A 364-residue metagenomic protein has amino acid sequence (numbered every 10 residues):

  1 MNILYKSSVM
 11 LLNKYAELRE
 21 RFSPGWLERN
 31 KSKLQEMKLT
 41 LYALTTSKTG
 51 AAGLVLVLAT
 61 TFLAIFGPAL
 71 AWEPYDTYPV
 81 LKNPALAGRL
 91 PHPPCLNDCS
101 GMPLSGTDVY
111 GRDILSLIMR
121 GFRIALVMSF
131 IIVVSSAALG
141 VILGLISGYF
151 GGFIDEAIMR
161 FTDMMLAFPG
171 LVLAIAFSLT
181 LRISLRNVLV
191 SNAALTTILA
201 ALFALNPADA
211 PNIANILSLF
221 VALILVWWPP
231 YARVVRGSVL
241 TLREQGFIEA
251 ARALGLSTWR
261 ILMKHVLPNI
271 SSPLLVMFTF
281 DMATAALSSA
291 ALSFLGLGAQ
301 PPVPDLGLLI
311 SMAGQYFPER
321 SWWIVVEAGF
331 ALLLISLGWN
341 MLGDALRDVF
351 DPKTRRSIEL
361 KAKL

Functional and structural regions predicted by a protein language model:
N2-K6, M10-N13, S23-T77, I158-F161 (+1 more regions): N-terminal signal-anchor/first transmembrane alpha helix
L4, L63-T107, F294-P304: Hydrophobic alpha-helical transmembrane segments of membrane transport/permease proteins and related membrane-embedded
L4-P24, D351-L364: Cytosolic-side transmembrane-helix boundaries in multi-pass membrane proteins
Y15-T49, I131-S135, G237-L256: Alpha-helical transmembrane segments and their immediate interhelical/interface regions in integral membrane proteins
E28, L104-T107, R112: Dynamic helix-loop-helix/coil hinge segments at AAA+ ATPase domain boundaries and subdomain interfaces
N30-S32, R89-C95, N212, S238: Short helix-capping and inter-helix turn/linker motifs at the boundaries of alpha-helical repeat units
T40, G101-P103, D209: Residues marking the start of alpha-helices
Y110-L364: Alpha-helical transmembrane segments of integral membrane proteins, especially multi-pass inner/plasma-membrane
